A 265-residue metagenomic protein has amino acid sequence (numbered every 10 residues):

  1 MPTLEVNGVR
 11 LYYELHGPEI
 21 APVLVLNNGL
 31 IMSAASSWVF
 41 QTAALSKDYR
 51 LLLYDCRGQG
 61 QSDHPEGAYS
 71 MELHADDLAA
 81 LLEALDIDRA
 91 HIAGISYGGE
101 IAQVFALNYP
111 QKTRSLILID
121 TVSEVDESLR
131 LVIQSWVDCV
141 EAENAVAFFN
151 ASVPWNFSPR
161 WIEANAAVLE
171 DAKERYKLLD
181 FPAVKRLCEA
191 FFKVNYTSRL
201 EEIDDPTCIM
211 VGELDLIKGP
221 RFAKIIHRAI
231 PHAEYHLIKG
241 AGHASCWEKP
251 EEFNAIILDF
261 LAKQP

Functional and structural regions predicted by a protein language model:
N7-D63: Conserved HGGG/HGGXW glycine-rich cap/lid loop of the alpha/beta-hydrolase fold
V39, A43, L52-A93, A255: Active-site loop/oxyanion-hole signature of alpha/beta-hydrolase fold enzymes
E100-N108, T113-E143: Flexible "cap/lid" loop of the alpha/beta hydrolase fold
E127-L131, A145-E201: Conserved alpha/beta-hydrolase catalytic His-Asp/Glu region
I203, I209-V211: Short beta-strand/loop motif that positions the catalytic acidic residue of the alpha/beta-hydrolase fold
D205, G219-I226: Short alpha-helix in the alpha/beta-hydrolase fold that links the catalytic acid
E213-K218: Acidic catalytic loop of the alpha/beta-hydrolase fold
A233-P265: Catalytic active-site module of serine/aspartate enzymes centered on a nucleophile-bearing elbow/loop
